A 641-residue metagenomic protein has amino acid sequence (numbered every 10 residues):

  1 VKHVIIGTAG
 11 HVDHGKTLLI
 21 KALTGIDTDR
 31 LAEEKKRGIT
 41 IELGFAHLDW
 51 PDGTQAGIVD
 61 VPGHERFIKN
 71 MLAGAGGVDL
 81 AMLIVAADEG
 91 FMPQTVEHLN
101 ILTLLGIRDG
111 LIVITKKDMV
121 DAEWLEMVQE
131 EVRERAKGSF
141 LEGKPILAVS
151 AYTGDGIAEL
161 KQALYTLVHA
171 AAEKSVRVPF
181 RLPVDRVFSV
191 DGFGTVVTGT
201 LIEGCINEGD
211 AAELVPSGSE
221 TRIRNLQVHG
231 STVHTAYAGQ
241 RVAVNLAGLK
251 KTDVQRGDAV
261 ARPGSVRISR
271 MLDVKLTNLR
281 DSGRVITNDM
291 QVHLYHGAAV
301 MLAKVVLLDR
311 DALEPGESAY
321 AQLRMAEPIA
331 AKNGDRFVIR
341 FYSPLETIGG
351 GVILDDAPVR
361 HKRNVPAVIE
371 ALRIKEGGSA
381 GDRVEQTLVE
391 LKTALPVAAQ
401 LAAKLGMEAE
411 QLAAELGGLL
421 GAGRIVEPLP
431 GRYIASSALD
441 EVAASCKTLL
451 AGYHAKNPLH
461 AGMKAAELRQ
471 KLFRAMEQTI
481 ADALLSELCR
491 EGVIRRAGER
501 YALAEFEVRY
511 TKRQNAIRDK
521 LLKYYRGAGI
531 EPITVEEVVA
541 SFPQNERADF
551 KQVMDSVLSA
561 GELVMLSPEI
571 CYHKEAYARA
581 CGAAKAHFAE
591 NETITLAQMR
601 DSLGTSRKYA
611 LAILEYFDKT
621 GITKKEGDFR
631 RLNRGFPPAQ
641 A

Functional and structural regions predicted by a protein language model:
V1-V61, E65: Conserved G1/Walker A P-loop phosphate-binding module
I6, L43, A56, K144 (+6 more regions): Small-residue-enriched segments and motifs
H11, V187, G204, L226 (+2 more regions): Residue-level recognition of beta-strand microenvironments
D13, L19, G38, D60 (+15 more regions): Residue-level signature of catalytic and energy-coupling elements of molecular machines, predominantly ATP/GTP-dependent
T54-Q55, V61-R66, G76-M127: Conserved Switch II/interswitch segment of TRAFAC-class P-loop GTPases
H64-E65, D88-M92, I107, K116-D121 (+7 more regions): Conserved nucleotide-binding/hydrolysis micro-motifs of P-loop NTPases
K117, E123, E134-S282: Conserved catalytic-core segments of large NTP-driven translation/proteostasis enzymes
V120-W124, E134, L249-M565, H573-I622 (+1 more regions): C-terminal effector modules of nucleic-acid-centric enzymes and ribosome-associated factors
